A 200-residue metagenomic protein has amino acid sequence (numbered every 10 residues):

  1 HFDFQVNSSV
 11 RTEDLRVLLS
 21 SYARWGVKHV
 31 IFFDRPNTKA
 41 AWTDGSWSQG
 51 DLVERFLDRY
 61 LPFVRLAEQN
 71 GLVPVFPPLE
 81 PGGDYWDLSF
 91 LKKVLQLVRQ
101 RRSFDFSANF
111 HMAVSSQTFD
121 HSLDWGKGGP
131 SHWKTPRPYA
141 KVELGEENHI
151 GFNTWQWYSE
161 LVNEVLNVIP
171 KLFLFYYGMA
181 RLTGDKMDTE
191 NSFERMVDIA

Functional and structural regions predicted by a protein language model:
H1-A23, G50-D198: Noncatalytic carbohydrate-binding groove/subsite architecture in carbohydrate-active enzymes
K28: Short acidic/polar active-site loop segments enriched in Thr and Asp
I31: Glycine/small-residue-rich loop that forms an oxyanion/phosphate-binding "nest" at active or ligand-binding sites
D34-A41: Active-site neighborhood of divalent metal-dependent phosphoester/pyrophosphate hydrolases
A41-D44, W86: Short, conserved acidic/polar surface loops in the N-terminal third of protein domains
W47: Charged interaction segments
